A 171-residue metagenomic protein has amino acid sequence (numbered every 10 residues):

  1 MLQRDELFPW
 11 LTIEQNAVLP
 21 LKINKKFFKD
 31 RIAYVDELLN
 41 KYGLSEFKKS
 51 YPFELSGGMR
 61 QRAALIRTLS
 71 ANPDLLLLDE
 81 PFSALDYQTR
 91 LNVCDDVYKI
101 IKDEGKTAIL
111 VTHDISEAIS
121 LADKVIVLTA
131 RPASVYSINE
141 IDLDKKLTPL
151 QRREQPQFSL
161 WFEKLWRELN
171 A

Functional and structural regions predicted by a protein language model:
Q3-F8, D114: Catalytic "switch" loops of ABC-type ATPases
L11-V18: Short coil-to-helix segment of the ABC ATPase nucleotide-binding domain corresponding to the Q-loop/switch region
E14, K48-Y51: Signature (C-motif/LSGGQ) region and adjacent switch/coupling loops of ABC-type ATPase nucleotide-binding domains
S50-F53, A71: Conserved signature/switch motifs of ABC ATPase nucleotide-binding domains
L65: Hydrophobic anchor residue at the start of the ABC signature
L76-D79: Catalytic Walker B motif of ABC-type/P-loop ATPase nucleotide-binding domains
